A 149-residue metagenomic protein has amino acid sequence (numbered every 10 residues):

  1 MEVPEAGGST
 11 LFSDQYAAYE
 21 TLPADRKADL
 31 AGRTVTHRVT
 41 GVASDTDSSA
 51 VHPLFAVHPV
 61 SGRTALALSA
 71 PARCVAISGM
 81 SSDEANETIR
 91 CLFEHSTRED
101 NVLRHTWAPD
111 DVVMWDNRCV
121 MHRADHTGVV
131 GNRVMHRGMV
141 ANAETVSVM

Functional and structural regions predicted by a protein language model:
M1-V112, N117-M149: Non-heme Fe(II) oxygenase catalytic core, chiefly the N-lobe of the double-stranded beta-helix
